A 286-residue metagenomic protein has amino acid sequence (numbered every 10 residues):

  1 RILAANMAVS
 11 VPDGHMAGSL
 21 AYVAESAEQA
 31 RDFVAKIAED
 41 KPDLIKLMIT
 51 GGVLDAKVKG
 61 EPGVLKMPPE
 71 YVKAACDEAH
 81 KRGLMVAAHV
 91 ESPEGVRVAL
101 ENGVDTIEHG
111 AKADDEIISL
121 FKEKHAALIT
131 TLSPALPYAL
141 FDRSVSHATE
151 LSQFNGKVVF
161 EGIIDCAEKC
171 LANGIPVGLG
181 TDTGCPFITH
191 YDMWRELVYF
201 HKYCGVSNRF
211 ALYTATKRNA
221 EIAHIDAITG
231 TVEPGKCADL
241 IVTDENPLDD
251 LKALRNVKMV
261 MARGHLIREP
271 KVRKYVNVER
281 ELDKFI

Functional and structural regions predicted by a protein language model:
R1-L84, I117-S119, K124-P137, F141-S144 (+1 more regions): Divalent-metal coordination cores built from histidine and acidic residues
L3-A5, K46-M48, A87-H89, E108-G110 (+3 more regions): A cross-family glycoside hydrolase active-site/sugar-binding cleft signature
A35, K73, D77, R97-E101 (+4 more regions): Alpha-helical segments flanking ligand/cofactor-binding loops in enzyme cores
K81, M85, A148-L151, E161-N246 (+1 more regions): His/Asp/Glu-enriched, well-ordered alpha-helical/loop segment that forms or immediately abuts the divalent-metal
A87-I129: Acidic, glycine-rich loop-and-beta core segments that form the ion-binding/anion-interacting portion of active sites
V260: Short aromatic-centered micro-motifs
R273-I286: Glycine- and charge-enriched low-complexity intrinsically disordered segments
